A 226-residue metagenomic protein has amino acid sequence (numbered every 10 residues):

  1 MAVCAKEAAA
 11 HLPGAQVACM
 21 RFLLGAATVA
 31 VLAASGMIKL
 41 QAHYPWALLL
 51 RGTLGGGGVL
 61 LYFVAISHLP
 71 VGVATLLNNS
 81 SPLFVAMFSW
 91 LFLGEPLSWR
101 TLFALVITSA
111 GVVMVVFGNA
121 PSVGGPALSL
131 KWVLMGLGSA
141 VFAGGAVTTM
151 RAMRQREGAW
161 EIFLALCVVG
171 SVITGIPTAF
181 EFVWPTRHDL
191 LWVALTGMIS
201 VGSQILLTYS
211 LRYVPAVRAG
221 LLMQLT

Functional and structural regions predicted by a protein language model:
V3, A30, G52-L60, P82-M87 (+5 more regions): Hydrophobic/small/kink-forming positions within alpha-helical transmembrane segments of polytopic membrane proteins
V3, V29, S122-F182: Transmembrane alpha-helical segments that form core, pore/gating elements of small-molecule transporters/exporters
A8, V17, R21, A65 (+6 more regions): Hydrophobic/aromatic residues within transmembrane alpha-helices of multi-pass small-molecule transporters
H11-G57, F142-A146, L164-F180: Transmembrane alpha-helices of multi-pass small-molecule transport proteins
A33, V64, S81-V106, E181: C-terminal transmembrane-helix exit sites in multi-pass transporters
M37-L61, L130-S139, T178, W184-G202: Loop-to-transmembrane-helix transition segments
A74-S80, M153-V169, Q204-T226: Helix-helix packing/entry segments at the starts of transmembrane helices
R100-N119: Hydrophobic transmembrane alpha-helices of multi-pass small-molecule transport proteins
